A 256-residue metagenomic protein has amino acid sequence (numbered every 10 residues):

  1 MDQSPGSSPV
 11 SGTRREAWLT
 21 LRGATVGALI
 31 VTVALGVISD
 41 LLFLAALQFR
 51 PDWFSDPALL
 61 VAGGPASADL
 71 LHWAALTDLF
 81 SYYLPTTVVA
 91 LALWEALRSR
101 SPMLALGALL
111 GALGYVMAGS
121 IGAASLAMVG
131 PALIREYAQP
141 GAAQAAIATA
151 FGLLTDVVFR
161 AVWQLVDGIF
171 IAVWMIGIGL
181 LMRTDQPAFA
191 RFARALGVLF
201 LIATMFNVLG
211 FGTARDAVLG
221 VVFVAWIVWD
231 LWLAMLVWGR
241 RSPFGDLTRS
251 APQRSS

Functional and structural regions predicted by a protein language model:
D2-S255: Hydrophobic, aromatic-enriched alpha-helical segments typical of multi-pass transmembrane helices
